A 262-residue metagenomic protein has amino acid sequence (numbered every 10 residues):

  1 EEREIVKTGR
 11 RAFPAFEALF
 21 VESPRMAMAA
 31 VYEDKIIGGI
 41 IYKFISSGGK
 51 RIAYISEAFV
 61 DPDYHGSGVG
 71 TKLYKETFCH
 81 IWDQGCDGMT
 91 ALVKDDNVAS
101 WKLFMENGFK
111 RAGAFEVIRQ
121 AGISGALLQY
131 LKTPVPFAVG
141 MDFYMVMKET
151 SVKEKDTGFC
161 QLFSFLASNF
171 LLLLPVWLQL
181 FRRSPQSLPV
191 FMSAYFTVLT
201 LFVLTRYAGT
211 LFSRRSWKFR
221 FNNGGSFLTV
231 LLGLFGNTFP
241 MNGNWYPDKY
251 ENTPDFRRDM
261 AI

Functional and structural regions predicted by a protein language model:
E1-V6: A short, well-structured alpha-helix characteristic of acyl/acetyltransferase catalytic modules
G9-A27, V31-E33, G39-K50, S56-A58: A conserved beta-strand-loop-helix scaffold within acyl/acetyltransferase catalytic domains
E57-H65, V93-K94: A short, internal acetyl-CoA/4′-phosphopantetheine-binding micro-motif in the GNAT/acyltransferase core
V60, G66-D83, K102-E106: Conserved acetyl-CoA-binding loop-helix of GNAT-fold acetyltransferases
T71, D95-A121, G125-A126: Conserved active-site alpha-helix within GNAT-family acetyltransferase domains
I81-V93: Conserved GNAT acetyl-CoA-binding A-motif
I123-I262: Hydrophobic transmembrane alpha-helices and their immediate loop junctions in multi-pass integral membrane proteins
